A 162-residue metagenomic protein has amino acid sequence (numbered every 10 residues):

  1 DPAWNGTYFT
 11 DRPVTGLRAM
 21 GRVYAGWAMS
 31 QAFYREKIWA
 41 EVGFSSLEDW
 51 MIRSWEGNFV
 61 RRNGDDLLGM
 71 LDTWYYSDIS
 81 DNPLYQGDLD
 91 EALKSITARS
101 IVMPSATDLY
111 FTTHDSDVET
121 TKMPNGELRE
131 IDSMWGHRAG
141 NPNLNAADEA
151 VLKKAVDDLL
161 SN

Functional and structural regions predicted by a protein language model:
D1-G57: Alpha/beta-hydrolase-fold enzymes
R53, G69-A92: Active-site nucleophile elbow and catalytic-triad environment of alpha/beta-hydrolase enzymes
N63-G69: Long, compositionally biased charged/polar accessory segments in the mid-to-C-terminal portions of proteins
L71, P104-T107, E130-S133: Active-site proximal loops enriched in glycine and acidic residues that flank catalytic Cys/His/Asp and coordinate
Y85, L109-D115: Conserved alpha/beta-hydrolase "acid-adjacent" motif
L93-T97, T121-P124: Short, conserved loop/helix-junction motifs that constitute active-site signature segments in enzyme catalytic cores
I96, V102-P104: Short beta-strand/loop motif that positions the catalytic acidic residue of the alpha/beta-hydrolase fold
D117-N162: Catalytic active-site module of serine/aspartate enzymes centered on a nucleophile-bearing elbow/loop
